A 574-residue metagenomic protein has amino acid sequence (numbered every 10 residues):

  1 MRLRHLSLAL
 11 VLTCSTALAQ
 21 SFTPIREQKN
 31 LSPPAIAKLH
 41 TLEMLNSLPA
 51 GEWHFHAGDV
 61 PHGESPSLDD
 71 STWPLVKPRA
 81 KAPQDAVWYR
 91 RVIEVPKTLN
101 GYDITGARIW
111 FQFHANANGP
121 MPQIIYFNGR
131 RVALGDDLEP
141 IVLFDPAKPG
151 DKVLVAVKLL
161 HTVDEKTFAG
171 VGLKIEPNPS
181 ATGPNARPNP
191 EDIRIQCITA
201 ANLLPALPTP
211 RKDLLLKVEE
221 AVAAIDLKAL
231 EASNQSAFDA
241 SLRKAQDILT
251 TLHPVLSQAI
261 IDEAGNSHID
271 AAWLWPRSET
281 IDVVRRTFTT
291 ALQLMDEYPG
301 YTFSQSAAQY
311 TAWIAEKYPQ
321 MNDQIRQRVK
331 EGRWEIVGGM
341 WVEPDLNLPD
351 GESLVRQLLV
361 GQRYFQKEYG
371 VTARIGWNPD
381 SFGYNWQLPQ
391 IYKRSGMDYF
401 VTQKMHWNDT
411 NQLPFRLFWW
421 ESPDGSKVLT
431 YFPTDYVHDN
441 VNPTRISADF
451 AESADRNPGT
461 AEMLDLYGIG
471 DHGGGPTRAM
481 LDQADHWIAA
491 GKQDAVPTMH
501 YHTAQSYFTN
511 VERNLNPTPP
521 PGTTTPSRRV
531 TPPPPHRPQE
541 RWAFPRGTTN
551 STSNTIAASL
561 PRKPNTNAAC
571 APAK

Functional and structural regions predicted by a protein language model:
M1-S7: Bacterial N-terminal signal peptides that target proteins for export
S7-A17: Bacterial N-terminal signal peptides
Q20-P61, V76, N118-P122, D145-K574: Catalytic-domain carbohydrate-binding cleft regions of carbohydrate-active enzymes
E64, W73, N100-G129, V155: Aromatic-lined ligand-binding clefts that engage carbohydrates, nucleic acids, or primary amines
K77-W88, V132-D137: Extracellular beta-rich ligand/substrate-recognition surface
A82-Q84, I104-G106, D137, A147-G150: Surface-exposed coil/turn segments at beta-strand junctions on protein surfaces, enriched
P83-G101: Short beta-strands within extracellular/lumenal beta-sheet-rich domains
A86-V92, R108-W110, K152-L154, I260: Intrinsic-disorder/low-complexity, polar/charged segments enriched in Ser/Thr/Lys/Arg/Asp/Glu/Gln
